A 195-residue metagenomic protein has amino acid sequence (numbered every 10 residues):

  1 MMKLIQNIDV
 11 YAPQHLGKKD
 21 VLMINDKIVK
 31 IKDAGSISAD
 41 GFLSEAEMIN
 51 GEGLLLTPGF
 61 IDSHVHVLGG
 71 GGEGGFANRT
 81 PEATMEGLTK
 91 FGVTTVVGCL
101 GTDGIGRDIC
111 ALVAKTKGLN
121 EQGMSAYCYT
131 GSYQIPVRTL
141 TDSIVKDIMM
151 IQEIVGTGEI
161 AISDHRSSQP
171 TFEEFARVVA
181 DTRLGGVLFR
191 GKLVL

Functional and structural regions predicted by a protein language model:
M2, V10-T57: Histidine-rich, glycine-flanked metal-binding segment
L43, G51-A114: Metal-associated gating/positioning segment near the N- to mid-region
G118-L195: Metal-coordinating catalytic core of metallo-dependent amide/deamination hydrolases
